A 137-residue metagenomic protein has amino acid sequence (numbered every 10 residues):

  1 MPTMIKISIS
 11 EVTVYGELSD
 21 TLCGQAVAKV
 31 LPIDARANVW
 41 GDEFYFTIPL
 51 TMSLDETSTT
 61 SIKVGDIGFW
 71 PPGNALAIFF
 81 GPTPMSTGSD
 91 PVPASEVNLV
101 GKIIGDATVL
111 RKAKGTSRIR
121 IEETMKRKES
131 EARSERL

Functional and structural regions predicted by a protein language model:
M1-D34: Long, hydrophobic N-terminal alpha-helical segment
S19-C23, V30-K128: Glycine-rich active-site loops that engage anionic ligands at enzyme catalytic sites
R127-L137: Short, basic, low-complexity termini and linkers enriched in Ser/Thr/Gly/Pro that act as targeting/leader peptides
